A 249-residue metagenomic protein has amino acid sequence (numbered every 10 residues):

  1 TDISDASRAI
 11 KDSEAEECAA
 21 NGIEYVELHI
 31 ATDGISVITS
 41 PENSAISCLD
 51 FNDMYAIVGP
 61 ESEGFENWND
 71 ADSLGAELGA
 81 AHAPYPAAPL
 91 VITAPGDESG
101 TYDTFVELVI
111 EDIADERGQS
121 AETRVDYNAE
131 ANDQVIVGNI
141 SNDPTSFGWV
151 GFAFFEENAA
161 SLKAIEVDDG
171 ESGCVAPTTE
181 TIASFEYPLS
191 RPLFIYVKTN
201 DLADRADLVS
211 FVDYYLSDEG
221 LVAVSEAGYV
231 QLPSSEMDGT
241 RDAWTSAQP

Functional and structural regions predicted by a protein language model:
T1-P249: Flexible loop/hinge segments at secondary-structure junctions
